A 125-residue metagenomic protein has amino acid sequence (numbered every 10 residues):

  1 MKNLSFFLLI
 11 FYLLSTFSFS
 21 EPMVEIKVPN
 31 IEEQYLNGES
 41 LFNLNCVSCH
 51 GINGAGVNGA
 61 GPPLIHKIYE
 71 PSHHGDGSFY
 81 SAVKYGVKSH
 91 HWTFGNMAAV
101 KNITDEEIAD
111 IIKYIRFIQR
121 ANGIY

Functional and structural regions predicted by a protein language model:
M1-L4: Positively charged n-region of N-terminal signal peptides that target proteins for export
F7-S15: Bacterial N-terminal signal peptides
F19-L41: Electrostatic cytochrome c docking/interface patches
Q34, G75, I103-E107: An acidic site on a long C-lobe helix of protein kinase domains
Y35, E39, A55-K84: Gly/Gly-Pro-rich "capping" loops immediately C-terminal to redox-active cysteine motifs in periplasmic/lumenal
G38, F42-I52, I111-I115: The canonical Cys-X-X-Cys-His
N43, G51, I65-H66, A99: Phosphate-coordinating loops and pocket residues in cytosolic domains that bind phosphorylated ligands
N58-I65, Y85-I118, G123-Y125: Axial heme c-ligation environment in periplasmic c-type cytochrome domains
